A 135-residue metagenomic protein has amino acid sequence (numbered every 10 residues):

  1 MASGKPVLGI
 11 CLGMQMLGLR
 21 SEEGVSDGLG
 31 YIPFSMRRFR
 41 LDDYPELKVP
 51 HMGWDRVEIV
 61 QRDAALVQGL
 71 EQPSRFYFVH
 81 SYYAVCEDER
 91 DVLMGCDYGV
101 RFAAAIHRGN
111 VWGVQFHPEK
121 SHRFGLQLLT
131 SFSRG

Functional and structural regions predicted by a protein language model:
M1-M52: Cysteine-nucleophile active-site neighborhood
A2, S35-G135: Amide-donor transfer/coupling interface in amidating biosynthetic enzymes
